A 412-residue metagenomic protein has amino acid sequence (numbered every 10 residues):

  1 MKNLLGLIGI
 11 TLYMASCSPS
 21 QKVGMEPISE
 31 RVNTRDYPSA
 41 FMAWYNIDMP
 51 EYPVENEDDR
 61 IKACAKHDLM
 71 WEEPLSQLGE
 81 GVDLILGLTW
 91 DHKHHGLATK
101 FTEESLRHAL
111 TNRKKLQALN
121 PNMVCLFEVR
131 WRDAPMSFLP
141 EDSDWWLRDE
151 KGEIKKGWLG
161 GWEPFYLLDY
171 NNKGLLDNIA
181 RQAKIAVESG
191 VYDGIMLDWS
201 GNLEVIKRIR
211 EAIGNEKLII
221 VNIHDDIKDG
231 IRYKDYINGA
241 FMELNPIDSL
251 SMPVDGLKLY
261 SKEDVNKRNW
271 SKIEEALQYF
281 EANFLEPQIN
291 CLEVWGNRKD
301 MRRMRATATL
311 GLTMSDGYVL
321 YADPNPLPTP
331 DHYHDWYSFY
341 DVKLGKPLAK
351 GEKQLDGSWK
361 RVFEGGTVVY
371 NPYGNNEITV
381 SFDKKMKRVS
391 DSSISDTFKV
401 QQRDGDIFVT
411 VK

Functional and structural regions predicted by a protein language model:
M1-L4: Positively charged n-region of N-terminal signal peptides that target proteins for export
G6-I8: Sec-dependent N-terminal signal peptides
T11-L12: Repetitive helical segments and hydrophobic/amphipathic motifs
A15-S16: C-terminal motif of bacterial Sec signal peptides marking the signal peptidase cleavage site
K22-K412: Glycan-processing catalytic domains of CAZymes
